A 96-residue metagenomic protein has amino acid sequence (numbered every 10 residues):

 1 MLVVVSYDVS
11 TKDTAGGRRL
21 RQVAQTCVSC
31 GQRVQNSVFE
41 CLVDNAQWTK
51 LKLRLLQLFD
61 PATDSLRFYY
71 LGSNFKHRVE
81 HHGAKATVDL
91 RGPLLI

Functional and structural regions predicted by a protein language model:
M1-V34, V38, L42, A46-Q47: Extended, hydrophobic alpha-helical segments
A15, L51, V79: A short acidic (Asp/Glu
T26-C27, L55, E80-H81: Intrinsically disordered, low-complexity segments enriched in polar/charged residues with Gly/Pro, especially when
Q35-S65, Y70-G72: Short, intrinsically disordered low-complexity segments
L58-I96: C-terminal structural segments of small proteins and small subunits
